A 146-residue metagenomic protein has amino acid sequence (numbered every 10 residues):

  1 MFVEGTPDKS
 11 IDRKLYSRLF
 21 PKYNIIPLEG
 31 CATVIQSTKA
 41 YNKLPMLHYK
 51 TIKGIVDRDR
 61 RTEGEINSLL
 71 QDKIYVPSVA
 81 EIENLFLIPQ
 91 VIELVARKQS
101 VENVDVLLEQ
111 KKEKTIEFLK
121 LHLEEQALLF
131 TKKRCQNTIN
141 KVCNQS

Functional and structural regions predicted by a protein language model:
M1-E81, A96, N103: Conserved helicase/translocase motor-coupling segment
E63-G64, L69-S146: C-terminal accessory helical subdomains adjacent to catalytic cores in phosphodiester- and nucleotide-handling enzymes
